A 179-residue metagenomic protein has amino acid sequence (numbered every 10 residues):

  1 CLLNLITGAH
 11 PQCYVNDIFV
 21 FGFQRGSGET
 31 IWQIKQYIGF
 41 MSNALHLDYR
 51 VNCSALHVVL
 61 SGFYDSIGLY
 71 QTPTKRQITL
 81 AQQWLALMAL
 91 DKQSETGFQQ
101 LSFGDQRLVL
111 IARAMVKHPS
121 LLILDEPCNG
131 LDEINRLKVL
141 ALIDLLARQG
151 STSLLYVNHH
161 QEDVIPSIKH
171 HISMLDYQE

Functional and structural regions predicted by a protein language model:
L2, I111: Hydrophobic anchor residue at the start of the ABC signature
T7-G8: Helix-to-loop junction immediately C-terminal to a conserved catalytic motif
D17-Q33: ABC ATPase NBD Q-loop/coupling interface
S42-Q100: ABC-family P-loop ATPase nucleotide-binding domains
H118: Conserved catalytic motifs of ABC-family nucleotide-binding domains
L122-E126: Catalytic Walker B motif of ABC-type/P-loop ATPase nucleotide-binding domains
E133-I134: Helix N-cap at the start of a conserved alpha-helix in ABC-type nucleotide-binding domains
